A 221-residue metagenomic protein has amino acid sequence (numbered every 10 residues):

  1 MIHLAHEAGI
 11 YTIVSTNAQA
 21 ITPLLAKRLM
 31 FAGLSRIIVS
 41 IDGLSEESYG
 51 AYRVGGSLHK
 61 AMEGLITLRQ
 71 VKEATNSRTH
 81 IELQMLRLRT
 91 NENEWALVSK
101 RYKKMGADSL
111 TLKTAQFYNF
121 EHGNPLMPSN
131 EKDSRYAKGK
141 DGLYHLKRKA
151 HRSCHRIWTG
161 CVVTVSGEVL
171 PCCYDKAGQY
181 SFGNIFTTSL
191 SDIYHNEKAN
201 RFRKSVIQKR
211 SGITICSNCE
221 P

Functional and structural regions predicted by a protein language model:
M1-K113: Radical SAM/AdoMet-radical enzyme domain recognition
P23, S48, E92-N93, N119-E121 (+2 more regions): Intrinsically disordered, low-complexity acidic/polar segments
L24, R28, R36-V39, A150 (+2 more regions): Short, well-ordered helical secondary-structure segments
Q70-H80, M105, S109-T111, A115-S153 (+3 more regions): C-terminal accessory region of radical SAM enzymes
V163-S166: Short, acidic, Ser/Thr-enriched surface-loop or helix-capping motifs
